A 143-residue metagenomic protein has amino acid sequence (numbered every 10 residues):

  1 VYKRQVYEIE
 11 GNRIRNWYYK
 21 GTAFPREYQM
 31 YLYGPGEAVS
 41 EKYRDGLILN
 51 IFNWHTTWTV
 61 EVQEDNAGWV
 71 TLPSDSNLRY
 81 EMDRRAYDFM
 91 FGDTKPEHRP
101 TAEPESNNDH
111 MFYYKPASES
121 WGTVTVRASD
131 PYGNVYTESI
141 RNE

Functional and structural regions predicted by a protein language model:
V1-Y2: Short, small-residue-biased leader/transition segments that mark boundaries at the very start of proteins
Q5, E10-D45: Short, compositionally biased P/S/T/A/G/V-rich stretches that sit at domain boundaries
D45-W54: Short edge beta-strand/loop segments characteristic of extracellular beta-sandwich folds
T59-Q63: Beta-strand signatures of extracellular beta-sandwich domains
R79-K115: Aromatic sugar-binding surface patches on proteins that engage polysaccharides or sugar-phosphate polymers
K115-G122: Surface-exposed, short loops/turns at beta-strand junctions within beta-sandwich domains
N134-E143: Edge beta-strands of extracellular beta-sandwich domains
